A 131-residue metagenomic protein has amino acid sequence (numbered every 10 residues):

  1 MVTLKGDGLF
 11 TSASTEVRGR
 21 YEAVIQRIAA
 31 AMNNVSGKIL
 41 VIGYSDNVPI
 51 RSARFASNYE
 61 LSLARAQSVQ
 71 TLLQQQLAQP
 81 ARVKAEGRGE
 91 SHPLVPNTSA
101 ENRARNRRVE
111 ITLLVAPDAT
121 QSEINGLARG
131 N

Functional and structural regions predicted by a protein language model:
M1-L9, M32, K38-F55: Short, charged, surface-exposed interaction patches
T11-E22, Y44-N131: Periplasmic OmpA-like peptidoglycan-binding domain that tethers envelope proteins to the cell wall
M32, S36-K38, P80, N106: A general structural motif
